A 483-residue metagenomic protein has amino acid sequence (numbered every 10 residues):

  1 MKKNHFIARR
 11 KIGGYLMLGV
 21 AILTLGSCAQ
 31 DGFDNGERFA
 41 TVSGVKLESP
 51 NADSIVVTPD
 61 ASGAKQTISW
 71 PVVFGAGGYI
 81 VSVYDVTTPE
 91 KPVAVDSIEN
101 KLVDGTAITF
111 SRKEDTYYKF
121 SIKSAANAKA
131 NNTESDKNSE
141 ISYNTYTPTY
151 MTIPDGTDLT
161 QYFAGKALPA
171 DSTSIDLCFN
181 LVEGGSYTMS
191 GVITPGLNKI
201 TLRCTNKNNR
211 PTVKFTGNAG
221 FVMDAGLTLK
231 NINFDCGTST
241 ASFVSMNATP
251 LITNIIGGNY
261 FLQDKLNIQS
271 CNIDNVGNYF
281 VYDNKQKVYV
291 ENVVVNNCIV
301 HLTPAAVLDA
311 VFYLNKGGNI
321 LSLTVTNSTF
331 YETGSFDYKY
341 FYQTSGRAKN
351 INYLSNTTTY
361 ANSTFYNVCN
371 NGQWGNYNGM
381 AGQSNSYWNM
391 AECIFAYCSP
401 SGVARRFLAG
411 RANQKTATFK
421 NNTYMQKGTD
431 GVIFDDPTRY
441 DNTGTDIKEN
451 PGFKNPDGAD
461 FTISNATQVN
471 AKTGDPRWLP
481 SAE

Functional and structural regions predicted by a protein language model:
M1-T58, S139-E140: Bacterial Sec-dependent N-terminal signal peptides
G63-G75: Conserved aromatic anchor
I108-N131: Beta-strand-rich modules
K129-A130, S190-G191, T216-N218, G237-M246 (+7 more regions): Short glycine/acidic-rich loop motifs that flank beta-strands on beta-rich extracellular proteins
G156-D158, T173-K199, K207-T216: N-terminal extracellular ligand-recognition/capping segment immediately after the signal peptide
L197-F243: Right-handed parallel beta-helix/beta-spiral solenoid domain characteristic of secreted/periplasmic
A225-C236, L262-G277, V290-A306, N319-F336 (+4 more regions): Right-handed parallel beta-helix
D441-E483: C-terminal accessory segments
